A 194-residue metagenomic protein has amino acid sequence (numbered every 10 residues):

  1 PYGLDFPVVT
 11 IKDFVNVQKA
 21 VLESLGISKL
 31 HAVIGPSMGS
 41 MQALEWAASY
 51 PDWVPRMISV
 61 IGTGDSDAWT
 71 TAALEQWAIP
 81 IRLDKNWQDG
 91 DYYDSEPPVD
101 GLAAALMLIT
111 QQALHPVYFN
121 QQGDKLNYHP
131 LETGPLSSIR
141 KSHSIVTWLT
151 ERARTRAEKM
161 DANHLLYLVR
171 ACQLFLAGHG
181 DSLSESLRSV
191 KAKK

Functional and structural regions predicted by a protein language model:
P1-S24, S138, T155-E158, R170: Active-site-proximal cap/loop segments of hydrolase catalytic domains
K12, N16, L102, L106 (+1 more regions): A structural signal for well-ordered alpha-helical segments within the folded catalytic domains of diverse enzymes
K12-A32, M41-L44, P51: Conserved acidic catalytic loop of the alpha/beta-hydrolase fold
V33-G35, V60: Short beta-strand immediately N-terminal to the catalytic nucleophile in serine-hydrolase-like folds
S40-Q42, G64-A68, L174-L176: Flexible loop/turn segments at secondary-structure boundaries
W53-P55, I61-T155: Alpha/beta-hydrolase-fold enzymes
H129-K194: Alpha/beta-hydrolase fold catalytic core
